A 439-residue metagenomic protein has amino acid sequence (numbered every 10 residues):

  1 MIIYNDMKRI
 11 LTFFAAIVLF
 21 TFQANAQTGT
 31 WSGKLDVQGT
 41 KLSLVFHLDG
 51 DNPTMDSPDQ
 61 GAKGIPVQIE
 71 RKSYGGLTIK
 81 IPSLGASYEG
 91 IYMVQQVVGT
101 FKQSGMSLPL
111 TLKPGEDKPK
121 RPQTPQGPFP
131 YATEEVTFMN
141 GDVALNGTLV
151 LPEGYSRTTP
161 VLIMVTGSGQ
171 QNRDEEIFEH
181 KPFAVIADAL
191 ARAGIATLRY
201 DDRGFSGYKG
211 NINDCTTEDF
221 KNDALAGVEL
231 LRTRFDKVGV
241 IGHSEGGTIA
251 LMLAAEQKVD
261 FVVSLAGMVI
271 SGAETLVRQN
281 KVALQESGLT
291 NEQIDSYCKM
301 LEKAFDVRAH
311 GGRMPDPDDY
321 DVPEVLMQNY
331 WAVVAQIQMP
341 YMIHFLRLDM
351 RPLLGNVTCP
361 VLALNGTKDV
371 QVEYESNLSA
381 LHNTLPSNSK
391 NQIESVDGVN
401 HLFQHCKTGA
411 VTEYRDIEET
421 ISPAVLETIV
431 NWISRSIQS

Functional and structural regions predicted by a protein language model:
Q27-Y92, V98-L108, Q123, V161: Central antiparallel beta-sheet cores of small beta-barrel/beta-sandwich binding domains
D117-R157: N-terminal cap/lid segment of alpha/beta-hydrolase-fold proteins
T158-S168: Short beta-strand element of the alpha/beta-hydrolase
E176-T197: Short amphipathic alpha-helix adjacent to the substrate-entry channel of hydrolases
N213-T233: Alpha/beta-hydrolase active-site loop
L265-N356: Accessory cap/linker subdomain of secreted extracellular hydrolases
V357, A363-N365: Short beta-strand/loop motif that positions the catalytic acidic residue of the alpha/beta-hydrolase fold
C359, V370-T384: Short alpha-helix in the alpha/beta-hydrolase fold that links the catalytic acid
